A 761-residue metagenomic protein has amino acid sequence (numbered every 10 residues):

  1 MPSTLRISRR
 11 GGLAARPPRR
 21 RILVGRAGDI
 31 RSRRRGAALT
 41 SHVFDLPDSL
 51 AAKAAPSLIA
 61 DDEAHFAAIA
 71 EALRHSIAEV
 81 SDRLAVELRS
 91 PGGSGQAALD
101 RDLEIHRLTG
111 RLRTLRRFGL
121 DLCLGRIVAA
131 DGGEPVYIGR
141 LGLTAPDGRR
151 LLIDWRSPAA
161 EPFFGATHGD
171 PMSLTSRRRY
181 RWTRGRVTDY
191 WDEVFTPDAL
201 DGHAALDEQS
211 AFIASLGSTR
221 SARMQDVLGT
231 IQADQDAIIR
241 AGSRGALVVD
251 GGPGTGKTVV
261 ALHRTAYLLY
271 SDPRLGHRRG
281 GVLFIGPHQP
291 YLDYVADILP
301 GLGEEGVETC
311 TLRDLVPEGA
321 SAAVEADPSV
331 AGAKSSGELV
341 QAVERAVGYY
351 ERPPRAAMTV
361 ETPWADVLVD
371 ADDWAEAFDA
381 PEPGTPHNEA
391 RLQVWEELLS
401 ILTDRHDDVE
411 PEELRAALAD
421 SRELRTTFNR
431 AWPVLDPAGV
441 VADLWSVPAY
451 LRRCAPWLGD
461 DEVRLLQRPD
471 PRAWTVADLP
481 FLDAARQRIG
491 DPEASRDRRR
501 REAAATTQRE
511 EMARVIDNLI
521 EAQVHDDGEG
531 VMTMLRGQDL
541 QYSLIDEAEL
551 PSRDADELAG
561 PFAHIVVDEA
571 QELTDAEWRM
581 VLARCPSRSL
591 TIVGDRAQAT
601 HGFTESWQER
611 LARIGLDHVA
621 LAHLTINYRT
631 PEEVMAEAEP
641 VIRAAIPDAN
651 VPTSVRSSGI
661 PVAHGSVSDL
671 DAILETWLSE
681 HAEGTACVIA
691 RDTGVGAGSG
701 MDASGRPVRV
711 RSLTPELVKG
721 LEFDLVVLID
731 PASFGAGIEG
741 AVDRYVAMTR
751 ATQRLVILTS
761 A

Functional and structural regions predicted by a protein language model:
P2-L228, A233-D236, D539: Extended, charged low-complexity regulatory segments
R9-R10, R16-A52, P56-E87, G202-A205 (+7 more regions): P-loop NTPase Walker
S32-A54, H75-A85, L99, V194-D207 (+5 more regions): Short, compositionally biased low-complexity segments
A37, G242-G245, G251, P273 (+2 more regions): Conserved ATP-dependent motor core of P-loop NTPases, especially the RecA-like helicase ATPase domain
A60, A64, T114, A214-S218 (+9 more regions): Generic amphipathic alpha-helical segments used as scaffolds and interaction surfaces in large, multi-domain proteins
I127, V343, F428, A485 (+2 more regions): A residue-level signal for conserved active-site and pocket-lining positions in enzyme catalytic cores
R274-L275, G280, Q289-K334, Q487 (+2 more regions): Conserved helicase motor core of SF1/SF2 NTP-dependent helicases
V369-H564, L573-W578: Conserved helicase NTPase catalytic core signature
